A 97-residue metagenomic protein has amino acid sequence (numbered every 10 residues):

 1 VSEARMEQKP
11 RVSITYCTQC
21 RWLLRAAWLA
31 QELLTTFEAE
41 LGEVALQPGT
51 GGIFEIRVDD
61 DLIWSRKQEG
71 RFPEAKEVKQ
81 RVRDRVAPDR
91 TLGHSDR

Functional and structural regions predicted by a protein language model:
S2-A4, D96-R97: Secretory/periplasmic and organellar redox-cofactor proteins
A4-T36: Local sequence-structure signature of Cys/Sec-based thiol-disulfide redox active-site neighborhoods
R25, L41-A45, H94: Cysteine-dependent deubiquitinase/ubiquitin-like isopeptidase catalytic cores across multiple families
L34, E38, E43-V44, P88: A domain-level signal for the structural core that forms small-molecule/cofactor-binding pockets and catalytic centers
E40-E55: Amphipathic, hydrophobic secondary-structure cores in small proteins
F54-W64: A short, hydrophobic beta-strand/beta-hairpin element that forms part of a small beta-sheet core
L62-D89: Non-catalytic, surface beta->alpha helical segment in thiol-disulfide oxidoreductase systems
P88-R97: C-terminal low-complexity, charged extensions that often adopt amphipathic alpha-helices
